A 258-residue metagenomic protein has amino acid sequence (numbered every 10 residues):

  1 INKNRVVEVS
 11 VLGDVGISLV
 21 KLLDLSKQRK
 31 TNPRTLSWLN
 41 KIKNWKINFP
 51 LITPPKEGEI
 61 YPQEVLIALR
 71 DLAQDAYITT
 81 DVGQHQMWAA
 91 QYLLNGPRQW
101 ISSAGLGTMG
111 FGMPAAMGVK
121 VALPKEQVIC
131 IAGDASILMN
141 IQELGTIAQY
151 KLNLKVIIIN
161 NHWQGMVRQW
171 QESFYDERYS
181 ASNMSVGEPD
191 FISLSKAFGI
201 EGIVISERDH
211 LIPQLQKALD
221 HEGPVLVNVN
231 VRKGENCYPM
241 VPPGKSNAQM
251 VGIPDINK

Functional and structural regions predicted by a protein language model:
N2-L12, G16-S26, M87-K258: Thiamine diphosphate
V9, G13, L36, K56: Charge-dense, low-complexity intrinsically disordered segments
G16-L23, T35-K46, P50, L66-R70 (+3 more regions): Generic detector of well-ordered alpha-helical segments enriched in charged/polar residues, highlighting helical
Q28-I42, P54, L226: Flexible, glycine/charged-enriched surface loops at secondary-structure junctions
Q28-T35, I60, E64, C237: Short, structured coil/loop segments at alpha-helix boundaries
T31, K43-G58, P243-K258: Conserved acidic/glycine
K41-K120: Active-site diphosphate/adenylate-binding microenvironment
